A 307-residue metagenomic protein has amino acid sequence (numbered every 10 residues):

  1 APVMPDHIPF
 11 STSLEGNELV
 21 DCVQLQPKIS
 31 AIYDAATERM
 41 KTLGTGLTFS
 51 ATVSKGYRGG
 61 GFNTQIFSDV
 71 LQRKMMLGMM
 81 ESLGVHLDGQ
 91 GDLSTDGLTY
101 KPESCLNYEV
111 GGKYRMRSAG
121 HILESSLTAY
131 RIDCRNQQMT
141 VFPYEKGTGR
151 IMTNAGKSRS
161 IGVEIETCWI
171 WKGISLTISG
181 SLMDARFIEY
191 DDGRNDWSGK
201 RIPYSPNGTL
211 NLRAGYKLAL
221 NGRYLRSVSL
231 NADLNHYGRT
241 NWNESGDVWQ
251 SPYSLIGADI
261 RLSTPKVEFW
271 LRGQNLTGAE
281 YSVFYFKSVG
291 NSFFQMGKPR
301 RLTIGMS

Functional and structural regions predicted by a protein language model:
A1, F49-K55, T64, G112 (+4 more regions): Transmembrane beta-barrel strands of outer-membrane/channel proteins
A1-G46, M80, H86-D88, S179: Signature of Gram-negative outer-membrane beta-barrel scaffolds
P2-I8, F62-S68, Q137-E145, M183 (+3 more regions): Outer-membrane beta-barrel translocator domains and adjoining extracellular loop/strand segments of Gram-negative
D21-P27, Y33, V53-Y57, P102-Y108 (+7 more regions): Transmembrane beta-barrel architecture of outer-membrane proteins
P27, K41, T45-A51, Y108 (+7 more regions): Transmembrane beta-strands of outer-membrane beta-barrel proteins
S50-T52, M75-I161, S181: Membrane-embedded beta-barrel scaffold of Gram-negative outer-membrane proteins
Y57, K172, N235-N243, A258-S307: C-terminal beta-signal and adjacent terminal beta-strands/loops of Gram-negative outer-membrane beta-barrel proteins
G120-R135, I151-E244: Gram-negative outer-membrane beta-barrel transporters
